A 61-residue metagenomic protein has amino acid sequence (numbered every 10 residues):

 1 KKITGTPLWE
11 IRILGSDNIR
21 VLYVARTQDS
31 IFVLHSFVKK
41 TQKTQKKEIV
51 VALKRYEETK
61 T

Functional and structural regions predicted by a protein language model:
K1-L14: A short, surface-exposed loop/turn module that caps and links secondary-structure elements
I13-T61: Enriched for short, Lys/Arg-rich terminal
